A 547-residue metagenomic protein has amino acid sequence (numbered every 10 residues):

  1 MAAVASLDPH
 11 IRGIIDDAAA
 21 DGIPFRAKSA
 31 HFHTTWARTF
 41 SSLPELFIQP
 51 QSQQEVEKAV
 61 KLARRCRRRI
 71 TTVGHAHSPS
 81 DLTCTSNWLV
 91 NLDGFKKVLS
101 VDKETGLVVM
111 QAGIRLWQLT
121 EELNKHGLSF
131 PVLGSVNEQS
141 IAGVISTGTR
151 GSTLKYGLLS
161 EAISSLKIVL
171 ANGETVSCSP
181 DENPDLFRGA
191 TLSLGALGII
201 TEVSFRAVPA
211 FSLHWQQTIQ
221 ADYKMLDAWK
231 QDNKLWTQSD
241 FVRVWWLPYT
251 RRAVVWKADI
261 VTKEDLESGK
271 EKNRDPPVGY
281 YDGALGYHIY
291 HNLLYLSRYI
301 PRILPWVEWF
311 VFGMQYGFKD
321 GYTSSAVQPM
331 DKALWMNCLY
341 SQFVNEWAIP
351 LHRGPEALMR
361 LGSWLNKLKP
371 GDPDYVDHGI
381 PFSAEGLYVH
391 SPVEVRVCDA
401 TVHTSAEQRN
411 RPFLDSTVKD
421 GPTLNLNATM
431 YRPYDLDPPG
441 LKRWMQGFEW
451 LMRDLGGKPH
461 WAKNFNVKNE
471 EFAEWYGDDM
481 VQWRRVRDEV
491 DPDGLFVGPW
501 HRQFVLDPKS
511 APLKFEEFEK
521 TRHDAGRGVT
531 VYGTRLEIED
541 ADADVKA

Functional and structural regions predicted by a protein language model:
M1-A547: Noncatalytic alpha-helical scaffold of FAD-dependent oxidoreductases
